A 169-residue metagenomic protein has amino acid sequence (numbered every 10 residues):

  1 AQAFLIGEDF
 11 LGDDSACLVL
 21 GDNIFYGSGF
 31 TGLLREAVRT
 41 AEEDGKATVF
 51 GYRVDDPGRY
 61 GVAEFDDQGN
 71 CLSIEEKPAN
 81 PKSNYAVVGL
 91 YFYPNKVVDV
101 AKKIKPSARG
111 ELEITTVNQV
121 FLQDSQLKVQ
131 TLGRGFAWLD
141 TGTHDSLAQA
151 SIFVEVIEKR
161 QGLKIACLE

Functional and structural regions predicted by a protein language model:
A1-Q68, A101-I104: Conserved beta-loop-beta/alpha segment of the NTase-like Rossmann-fold superfamily that binds/positions NTPs
R39-T40, Q68-S73, K77-P81, Y85-E169: Left-handed beta-helix
